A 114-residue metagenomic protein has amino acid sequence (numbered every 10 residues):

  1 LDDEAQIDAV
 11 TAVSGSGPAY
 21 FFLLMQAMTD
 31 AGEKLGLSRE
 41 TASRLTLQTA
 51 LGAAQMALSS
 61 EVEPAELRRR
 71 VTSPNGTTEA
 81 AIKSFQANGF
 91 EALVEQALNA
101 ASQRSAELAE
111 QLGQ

Functional and structural regions predicted by a protein language model:
L1-D3, A27-T29, L35-V62: Catalytic phosphate-donor-binding core of small-molecule kinases
L1-Y20, S38, E63-A65, I82: Conserved Rossmann-fold dehydrogenase catalytic segment
A5, T11-S14, L24, G89 (+2 more regions): Solvent-exposed, flexible loop/coil residues
D8-T11, A19-F22, Q26, D30 (+1 more regions): Internal, well-ordered alpha-helical scaffold/interface segments that support domain packing or protein-protein contacts
T11, Q26-E33, A54, R68 (+1 more regions): Amphipathic alpha-helical segments within well-ordered protein domains
V13-G15, K34, S73-P74: Short glycine/serine/threonine-biased micro-segments
F21, R39-S43, E91: Alpha-helix N-cap/helix-initiation sites
L47-Q114: NAD(P)-dependent Rossmann-like dehydrogenase/reductase catalytic/cofactor-binding core
